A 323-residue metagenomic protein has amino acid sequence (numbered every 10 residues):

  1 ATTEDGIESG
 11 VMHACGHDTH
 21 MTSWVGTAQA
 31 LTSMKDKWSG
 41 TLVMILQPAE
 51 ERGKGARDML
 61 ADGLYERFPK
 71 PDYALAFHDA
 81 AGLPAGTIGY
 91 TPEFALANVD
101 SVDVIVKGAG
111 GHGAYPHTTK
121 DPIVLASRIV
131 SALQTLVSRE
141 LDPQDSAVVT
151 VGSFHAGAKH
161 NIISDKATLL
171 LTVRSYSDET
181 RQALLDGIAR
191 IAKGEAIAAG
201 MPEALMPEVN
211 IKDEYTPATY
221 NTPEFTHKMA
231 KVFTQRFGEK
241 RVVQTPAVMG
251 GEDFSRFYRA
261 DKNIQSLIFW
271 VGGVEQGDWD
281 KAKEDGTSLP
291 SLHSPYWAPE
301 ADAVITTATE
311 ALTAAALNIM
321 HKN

Functional and structural regions predicted by a protein language model:
A1-D5, E284-T287: Cytochrome P450 heme-binding Cys-pocket and its upstream "meander" loop
T2-M12, D18-T19, L31-I162: Histidine/acidic-residue-rich, glycine-tolerant segments that coordinate divalent metal ions
A14-C15, G250: Hydrophobic transmembrane-helix microenvironments that flank and shape a buried ionizable site
M21-A28: DPxDG-like acidic metal-binding loop motif
S23, A76, K166: Structural signature of FAD isoalloxazine-binding scaffolds in flavoprotein oxidoreductases
G26, K54-D58, I88, H117 (+3 more regions): Generic recognition of short, well-ordered alpha-helical segments
A28, T32, M320: Gly/Ala-rich phosphate-binding loop of Rossmann-like dinucleotide-binding domains, activating on the conserved
S127-N323: Metal-dependent amide/peptide-bond hydrolase catalytic core, centered on the "pita-bread" metallohydrolase fold
